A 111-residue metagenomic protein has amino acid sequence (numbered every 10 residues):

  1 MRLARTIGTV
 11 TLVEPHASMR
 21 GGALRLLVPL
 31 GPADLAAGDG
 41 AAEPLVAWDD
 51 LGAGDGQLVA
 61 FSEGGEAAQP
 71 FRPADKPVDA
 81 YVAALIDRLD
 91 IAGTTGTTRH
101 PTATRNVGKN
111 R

Functional and structural regions predicted by a protein language model:
S18-L27: Short aromatic-glycine-enriched beta-strand elements
A37-L45: Short, structured beta-strand/loop micro-motifs enriched in basic residues and often containing a Trp
A60, E66-A103: C-terminal structural segments of small proteins and small subunits
